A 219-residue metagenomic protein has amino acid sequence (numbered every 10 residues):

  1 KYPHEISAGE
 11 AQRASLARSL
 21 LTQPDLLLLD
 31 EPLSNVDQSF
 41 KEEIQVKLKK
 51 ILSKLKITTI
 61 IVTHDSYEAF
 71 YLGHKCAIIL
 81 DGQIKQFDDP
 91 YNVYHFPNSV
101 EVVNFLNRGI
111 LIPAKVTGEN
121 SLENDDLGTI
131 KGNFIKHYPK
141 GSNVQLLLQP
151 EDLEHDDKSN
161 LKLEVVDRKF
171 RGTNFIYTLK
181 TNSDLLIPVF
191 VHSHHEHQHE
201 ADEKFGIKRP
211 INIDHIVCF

Functional and structural regions predicted by a protein language model:
K1-E101: ABC ATPase nucleotide-binding domains
S7-A8, L106, P113, R171: Short glycine-rich loop/turn motifs that provide flexible caps or phosphate-binding loops at active sites
V46, V100, A114, L163-E164: Small-residue-enriched segments and motifs
I57-I60, L111, N174: Secondary-structure boundary/capping residues
H95-T117, L147: C-terminal boundary and immediately downstream tail of ABC-type ATPase nucleotide-binding domains
G109, N120-F219: Non-catalytic connector elements of ABC transporters
